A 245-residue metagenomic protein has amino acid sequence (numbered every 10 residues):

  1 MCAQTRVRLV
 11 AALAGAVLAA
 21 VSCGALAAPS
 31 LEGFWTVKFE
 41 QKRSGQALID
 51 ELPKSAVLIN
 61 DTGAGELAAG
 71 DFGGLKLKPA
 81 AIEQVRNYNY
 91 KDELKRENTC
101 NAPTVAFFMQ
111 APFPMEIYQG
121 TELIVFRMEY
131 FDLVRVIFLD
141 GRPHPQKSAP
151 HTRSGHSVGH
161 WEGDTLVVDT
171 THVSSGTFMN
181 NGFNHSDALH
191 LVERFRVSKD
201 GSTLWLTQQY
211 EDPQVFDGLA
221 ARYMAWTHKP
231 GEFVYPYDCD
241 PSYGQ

Functional and structural regions predicted by a protein language model:
C2-A14: Bacterial N-terminal signal peptides that target proteins for export
S22-C23: N-terminal signal peptide c-region/cleavage motif recognized by signal peptidases
L26-Q245: PEST-like low-complexity, intrinsically disordered acidic/proline/serine-rich tracts that flank trafficking/processing
